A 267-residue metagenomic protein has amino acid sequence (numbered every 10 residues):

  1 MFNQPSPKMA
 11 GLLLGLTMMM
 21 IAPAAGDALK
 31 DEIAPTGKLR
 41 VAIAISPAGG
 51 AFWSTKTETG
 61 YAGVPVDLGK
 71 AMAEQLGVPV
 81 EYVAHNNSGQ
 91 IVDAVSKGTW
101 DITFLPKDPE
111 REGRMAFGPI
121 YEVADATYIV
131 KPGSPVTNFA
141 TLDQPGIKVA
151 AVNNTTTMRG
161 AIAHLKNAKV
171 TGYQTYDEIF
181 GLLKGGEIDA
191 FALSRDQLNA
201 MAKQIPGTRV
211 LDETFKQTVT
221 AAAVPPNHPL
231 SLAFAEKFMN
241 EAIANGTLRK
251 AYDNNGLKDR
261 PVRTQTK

Functional and structural regions predicted by a protein language model:
D27-P106, N245: Extracytoplasmic small-molecule ligand-binding "clamshell" domains of the periplasmic binding protein/Venus flytrap
G37-I45, Y61-A62, A140-T155, K169: Short loop->beta-strand "edge-of-pocket" segments that line small-molecule binding or catalytic clefts across diverse
I45, V123-G133, R195, N199-N240 (+1 more regions): Periplasmic-binding protein-like
G63-Q75, S134, A140, N154-T155 (+2 more regions): Extended ligand-binding regions for polar small-molecule ligands
K70, E74, P79-D143, R209-T214: Acidic, polar ligand-binding/catalytic clefts
Y82-D93, T137, T171-G185, T218: Short helix-initiation/N-cap motifs at beta->coil->alpha
G89, P106-R114, G160, K184-K216: A ligand-binding cleft/hinge motif common to bilobed small-molecule-binding domains
T156-Y173, V210-L211, N240-K267: Ligand-binding clefts/hinges and TM-proximal coupling segments of bilobed small-molecule sensing domains
